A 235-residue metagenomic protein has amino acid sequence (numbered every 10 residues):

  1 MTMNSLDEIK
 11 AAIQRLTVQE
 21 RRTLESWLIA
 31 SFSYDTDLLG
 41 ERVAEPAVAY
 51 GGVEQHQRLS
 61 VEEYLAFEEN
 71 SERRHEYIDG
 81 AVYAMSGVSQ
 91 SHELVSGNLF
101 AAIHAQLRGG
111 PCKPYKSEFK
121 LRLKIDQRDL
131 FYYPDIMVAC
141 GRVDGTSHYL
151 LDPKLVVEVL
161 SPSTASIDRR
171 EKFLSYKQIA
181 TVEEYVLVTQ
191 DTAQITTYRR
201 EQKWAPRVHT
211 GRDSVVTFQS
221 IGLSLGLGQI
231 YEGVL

Functional and structural regions predicted by a protein language model:
M1-T2: Short, Lys/Arg-enriched N-terminal segments with co-localized hydrophobic residues within the first ~10-30 amino acids
D7-A12, Q19-L235: Gly/Pro/Ser/Thr-rich low-complexity, intrinsically disordered segments predominantly at protein N-termini
